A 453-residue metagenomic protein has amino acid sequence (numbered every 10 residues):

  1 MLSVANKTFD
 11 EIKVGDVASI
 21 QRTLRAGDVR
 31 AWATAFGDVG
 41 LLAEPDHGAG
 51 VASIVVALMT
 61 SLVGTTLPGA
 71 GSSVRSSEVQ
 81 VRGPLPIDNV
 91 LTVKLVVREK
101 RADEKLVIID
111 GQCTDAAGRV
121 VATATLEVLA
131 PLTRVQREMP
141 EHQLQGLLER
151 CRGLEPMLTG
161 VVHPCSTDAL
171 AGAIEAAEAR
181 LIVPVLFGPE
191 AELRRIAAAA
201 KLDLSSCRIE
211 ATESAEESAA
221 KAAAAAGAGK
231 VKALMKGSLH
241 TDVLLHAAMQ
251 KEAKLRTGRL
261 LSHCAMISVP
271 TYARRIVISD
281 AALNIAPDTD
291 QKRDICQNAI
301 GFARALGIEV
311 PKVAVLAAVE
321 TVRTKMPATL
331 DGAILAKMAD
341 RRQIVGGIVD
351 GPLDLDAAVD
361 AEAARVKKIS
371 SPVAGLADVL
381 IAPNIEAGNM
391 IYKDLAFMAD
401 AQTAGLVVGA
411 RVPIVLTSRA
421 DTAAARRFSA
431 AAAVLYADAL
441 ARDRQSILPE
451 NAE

Functional and structural regions predicted by a protein language model:
L2-S72: Hot-dog-fold acyl-thioester-processing enzymes
S3-V14, I87-H142: HotDog/MaoC-like acyl-thioester-processing domains
A5-N6, S76-R82: Short structured motifs
G15, W32, M59, D88 (+7 more regions): Buried hydrophobic positions in well-ordered alpha/beta secondary-structure cores of metabolic enzymes
D16, I20, A70-S77, L91-V93 (+1 more regions): A generic structural signal for short beta-strands and their flanking turns/coil linkers
L24, G83, V97, C113-D115 (+4 more regions): Short, structured patches in soluble enzyme cores that scaffold and shape functional sites
M139-V185, E190-V373, D378-E453: Anion-binding alpha/beta catalytic cores of soluble intermediary-metabolism enzymes, centered on
